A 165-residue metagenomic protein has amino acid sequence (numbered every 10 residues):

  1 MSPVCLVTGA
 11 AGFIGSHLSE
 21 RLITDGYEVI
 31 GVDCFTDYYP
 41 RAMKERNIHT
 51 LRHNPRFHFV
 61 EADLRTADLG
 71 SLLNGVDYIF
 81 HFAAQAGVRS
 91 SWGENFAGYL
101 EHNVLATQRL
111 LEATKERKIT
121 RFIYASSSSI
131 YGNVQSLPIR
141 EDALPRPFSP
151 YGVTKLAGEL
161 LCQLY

Functional and structural regions predicted by a protein language model:
M1-Y165: N-terminal Rossmann-like NAD(P)+-binding domain of SDR-like oxidoreductases, especially those catalyzing
